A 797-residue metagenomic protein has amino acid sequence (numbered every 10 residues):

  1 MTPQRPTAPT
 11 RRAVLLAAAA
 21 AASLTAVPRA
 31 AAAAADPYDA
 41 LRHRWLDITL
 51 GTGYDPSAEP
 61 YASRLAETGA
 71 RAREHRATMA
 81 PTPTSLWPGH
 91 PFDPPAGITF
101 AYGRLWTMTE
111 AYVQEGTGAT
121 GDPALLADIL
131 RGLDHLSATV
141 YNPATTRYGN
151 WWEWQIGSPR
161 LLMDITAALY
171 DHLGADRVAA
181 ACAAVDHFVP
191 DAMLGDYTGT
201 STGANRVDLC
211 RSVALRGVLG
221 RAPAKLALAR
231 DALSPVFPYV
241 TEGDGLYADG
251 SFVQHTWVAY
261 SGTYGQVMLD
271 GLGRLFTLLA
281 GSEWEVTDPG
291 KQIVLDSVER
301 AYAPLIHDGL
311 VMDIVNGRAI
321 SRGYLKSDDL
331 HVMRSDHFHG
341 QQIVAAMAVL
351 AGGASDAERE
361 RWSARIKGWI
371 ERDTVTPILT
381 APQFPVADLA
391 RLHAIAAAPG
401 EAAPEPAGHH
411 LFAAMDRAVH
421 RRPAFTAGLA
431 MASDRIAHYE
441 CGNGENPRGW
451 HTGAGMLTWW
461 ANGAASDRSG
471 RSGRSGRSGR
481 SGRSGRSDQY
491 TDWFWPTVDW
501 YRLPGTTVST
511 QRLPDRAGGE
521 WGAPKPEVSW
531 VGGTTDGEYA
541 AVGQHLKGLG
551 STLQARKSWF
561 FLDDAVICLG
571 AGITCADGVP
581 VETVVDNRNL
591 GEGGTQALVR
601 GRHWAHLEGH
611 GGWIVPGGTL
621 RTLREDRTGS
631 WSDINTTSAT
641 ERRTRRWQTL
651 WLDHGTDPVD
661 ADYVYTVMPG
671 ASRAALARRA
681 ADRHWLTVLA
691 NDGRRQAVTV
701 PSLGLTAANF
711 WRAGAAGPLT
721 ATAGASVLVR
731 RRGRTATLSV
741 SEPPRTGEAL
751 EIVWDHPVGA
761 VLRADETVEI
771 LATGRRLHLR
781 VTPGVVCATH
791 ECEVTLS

Functional and structural regions predicted by a protein language model:
M1-P9, A20: N-terminal secretory signal peptides
A13, P28-R44: C-terminal segment of N-terminal export signals and the immediately downstream linker at the start of the mature
A22-A26: Hydrophobic h-region of N-terminal signal peptides that target proteins for export in Gram-negative bacteria
P37-R71: N-terminal mature-domain "stem" immediately C-terminal to a signal peptide or N-terminal signal-anchor/transmembrane
R76-G323: Aromatic-lined, polymer-binding surfaces characteristic of secreted/periplasmic polysaccharide-degrading enzymes
L275-T737, S741-A749, V753-A760: Extended polysaccharide-engagement surfaces of secreted carbohydrate-active enzymes
V664, L777-S797: C-terminal beta-strand-rich structural cap/linker in extracellular carbohydrate-active enzymes
E766-I770: Small-residue (G/S/T/A) turn/hinge positions that recur once per unit in extracellular repeat modules
